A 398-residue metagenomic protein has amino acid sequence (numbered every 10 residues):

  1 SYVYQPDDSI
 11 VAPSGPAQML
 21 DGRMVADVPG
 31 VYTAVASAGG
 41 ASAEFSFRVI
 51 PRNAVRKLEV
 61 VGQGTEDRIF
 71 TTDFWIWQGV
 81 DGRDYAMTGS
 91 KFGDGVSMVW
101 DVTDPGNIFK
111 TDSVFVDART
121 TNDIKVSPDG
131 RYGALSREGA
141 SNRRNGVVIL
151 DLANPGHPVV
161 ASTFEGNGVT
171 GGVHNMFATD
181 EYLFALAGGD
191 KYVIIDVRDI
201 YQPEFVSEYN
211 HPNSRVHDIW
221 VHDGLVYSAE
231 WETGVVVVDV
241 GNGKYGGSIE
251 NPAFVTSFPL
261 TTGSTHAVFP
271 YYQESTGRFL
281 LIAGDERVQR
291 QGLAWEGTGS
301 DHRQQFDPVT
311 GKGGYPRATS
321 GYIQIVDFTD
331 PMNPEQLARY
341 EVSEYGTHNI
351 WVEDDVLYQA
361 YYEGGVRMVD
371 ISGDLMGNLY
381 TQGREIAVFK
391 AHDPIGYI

Functional and structural regions predicted by a protein language model:
S1-N53: Extracytoplasmic soluble-region selector
V31, E44-I398: Feature marking well-ordered beta-strand scaffolds used for ligand recognition
